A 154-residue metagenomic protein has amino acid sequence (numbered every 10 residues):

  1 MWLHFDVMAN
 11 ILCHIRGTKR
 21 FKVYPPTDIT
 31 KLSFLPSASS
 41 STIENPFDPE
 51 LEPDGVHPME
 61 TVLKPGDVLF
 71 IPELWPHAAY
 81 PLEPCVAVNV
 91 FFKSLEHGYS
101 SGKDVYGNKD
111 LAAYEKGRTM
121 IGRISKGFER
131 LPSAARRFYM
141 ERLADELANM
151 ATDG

Functional and structural regions predicted by a protein language model:
M1-D67, A78-G154: Active-site region of the double-stranded beta-helix
